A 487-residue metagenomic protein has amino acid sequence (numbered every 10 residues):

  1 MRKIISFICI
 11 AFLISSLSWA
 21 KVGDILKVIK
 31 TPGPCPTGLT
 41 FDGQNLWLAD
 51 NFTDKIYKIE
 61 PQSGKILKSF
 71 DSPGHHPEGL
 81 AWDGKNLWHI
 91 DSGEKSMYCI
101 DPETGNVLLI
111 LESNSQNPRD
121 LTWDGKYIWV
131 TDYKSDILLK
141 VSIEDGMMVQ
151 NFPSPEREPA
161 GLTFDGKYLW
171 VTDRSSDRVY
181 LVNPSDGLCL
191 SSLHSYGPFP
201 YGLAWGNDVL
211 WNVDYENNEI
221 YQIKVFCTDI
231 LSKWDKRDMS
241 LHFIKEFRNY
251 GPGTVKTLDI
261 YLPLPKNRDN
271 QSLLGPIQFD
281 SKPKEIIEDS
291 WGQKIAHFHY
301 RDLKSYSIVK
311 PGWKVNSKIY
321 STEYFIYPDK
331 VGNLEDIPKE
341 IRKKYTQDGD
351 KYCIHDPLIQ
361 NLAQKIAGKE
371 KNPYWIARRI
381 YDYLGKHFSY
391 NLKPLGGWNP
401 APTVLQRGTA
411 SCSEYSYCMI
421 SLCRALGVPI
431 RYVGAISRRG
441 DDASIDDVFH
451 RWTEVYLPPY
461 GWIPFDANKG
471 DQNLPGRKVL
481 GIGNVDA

Functional and structural regions predicted by a protein language model:
D24-K30, K65-F70, N106-L111, M147-F152 (+1 more regions): A short beta-strand motif characteristic of beta-propeller blades
T31-D42, P73-G84, N114-G125, P155-G166 (+1 more regions): Beta-rich, blade/repeat-based domains predominating in secreted/periplasmic proteins but also intracellular
P32, L48-T53, H89-E94, V130-S135 (+2 more regions): Conserved beta-strand positions in repeat-built beta-propeller and related beta-rich domains
E60-G64, D101-G105, S142-G146, N183-G187 (+1 more regions): Short loop/turn segments that connect beta-strands within beta-propeller blades
F199-L231: Blade-level signature of beta-propeller repeat domains, shared across WD40, Kelch, NHL, RCC1 and BNR/Asp-box propellers
V225-E323: Intrinsically disordered, low-complexity N-terminal segments that are enriched in acidic
V315-K330, E335-A410: Secondary-structure boundary elements
E414-A487: Hydrophobic/aromatic-rich core segments of domains that either
